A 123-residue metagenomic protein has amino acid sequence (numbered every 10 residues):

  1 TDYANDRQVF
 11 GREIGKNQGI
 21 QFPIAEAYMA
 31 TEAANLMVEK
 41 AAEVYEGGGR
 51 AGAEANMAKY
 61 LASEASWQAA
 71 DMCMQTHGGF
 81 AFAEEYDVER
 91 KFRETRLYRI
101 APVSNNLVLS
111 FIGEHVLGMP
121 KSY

Functional and structural regions predicted by a protein language model:
T1-Y123: Alpha-helical interface subdomain recognition
